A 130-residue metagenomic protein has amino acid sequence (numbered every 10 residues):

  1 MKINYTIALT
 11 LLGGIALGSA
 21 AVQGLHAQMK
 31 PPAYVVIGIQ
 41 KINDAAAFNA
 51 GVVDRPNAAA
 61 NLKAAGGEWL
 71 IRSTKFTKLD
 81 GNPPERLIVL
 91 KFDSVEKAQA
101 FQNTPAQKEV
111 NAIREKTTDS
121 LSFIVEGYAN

Functional and structural regions predicted by a protein language model:
M1-L11: Bacterial N-terminal signal peptides that target proteins for export
N4, G14-R86, F92-Q99, E126-N130: Short S/T/G/P-rich N-terminal loop/turn motif that feeds into the first structured element of a domain
K78, I113-R114: Sparse recognition of residues in long alpha-helices and their boundaries
E96, P105-A106: Cytosolic histidine kinase catalytic core of two-component systems
A106-A112: A common structural junction motif
E115-N130: C-terminal end-helix/capping segment
